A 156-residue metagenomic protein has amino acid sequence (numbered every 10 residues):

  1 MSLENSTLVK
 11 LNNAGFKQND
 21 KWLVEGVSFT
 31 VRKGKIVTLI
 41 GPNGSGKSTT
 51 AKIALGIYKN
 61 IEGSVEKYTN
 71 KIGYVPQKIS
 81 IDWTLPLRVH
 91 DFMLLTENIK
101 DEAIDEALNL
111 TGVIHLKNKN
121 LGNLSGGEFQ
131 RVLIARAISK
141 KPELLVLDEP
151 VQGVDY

Functional and structural regions predicted by a protein language model:
I40-P42: The feature captures the beta-strand-to-loop junction immediately N-terminal to the Walker
L55: Helix-to-loop junction immediately C-terminal to a conserved catalytic motif
D101-K117: Conserved ABC ATPase "signature" region
N120-L124, E128: Conserved ABC ATPase signature
K141: Conserved catalytic motifs of ABC-family nucleotide-binding domains
L145-E149: Catalytic Walker B motif of ABC-type/P-loop ATPase nucleotide-binding domains
